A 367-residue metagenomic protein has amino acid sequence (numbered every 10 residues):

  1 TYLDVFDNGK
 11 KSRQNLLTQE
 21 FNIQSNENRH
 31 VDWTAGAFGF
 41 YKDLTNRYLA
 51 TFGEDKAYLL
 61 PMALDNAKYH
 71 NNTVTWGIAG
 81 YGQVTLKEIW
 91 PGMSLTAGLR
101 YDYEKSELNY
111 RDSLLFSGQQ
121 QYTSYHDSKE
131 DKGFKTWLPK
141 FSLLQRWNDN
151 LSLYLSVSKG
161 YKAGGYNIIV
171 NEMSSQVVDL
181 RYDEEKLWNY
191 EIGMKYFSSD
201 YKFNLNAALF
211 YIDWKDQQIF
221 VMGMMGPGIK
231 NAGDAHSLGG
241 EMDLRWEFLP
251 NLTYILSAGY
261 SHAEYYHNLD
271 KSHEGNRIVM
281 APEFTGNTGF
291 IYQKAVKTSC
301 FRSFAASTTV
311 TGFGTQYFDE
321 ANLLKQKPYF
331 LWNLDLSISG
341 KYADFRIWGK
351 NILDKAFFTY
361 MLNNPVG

Functional and structural regions predicted by a protein language model:
T1, R146, S152-S158, K162 (+2 more regions): Membrane-embedded beta-barrel scaffold of Gram-negative outer-membrane proteins
T1-D7, L49-K68, S106-D131, N167-L180 (+3 more regions): Solvent-exposed loop segments that connect transmembrane elements
N15, I23-N26, G82-E88, M93 (+9 more regions): Residue-level signature of outer-membrane beta-barrel architecture
L17-I23, N28-G36, V84, L155 (+2 more regions): Conserved C-terminal beta-signal and adjacent last beta-strands/turns of outer-membrane beta-barrel proteins
Q24, L95, Y211-D213, K230-D319: Gram-negative outer-membrane beta-barrel transporters
N28-D32, E88-M93, N148-N150, S199-F203 (+3 more regions): Short loop/turn motifs that connect adjacent beta-strands in outer-membrane beta-barrel proteins
T34, G39-N148, D270: Signature of Gram-negative outer-membrane beta-barrel scaffolds
G39-D43, Y101-E107, V157-A163, V170-E172 (+8 more regions): Transmembrane beta-strands of outer-membrane beta-barrel pores
